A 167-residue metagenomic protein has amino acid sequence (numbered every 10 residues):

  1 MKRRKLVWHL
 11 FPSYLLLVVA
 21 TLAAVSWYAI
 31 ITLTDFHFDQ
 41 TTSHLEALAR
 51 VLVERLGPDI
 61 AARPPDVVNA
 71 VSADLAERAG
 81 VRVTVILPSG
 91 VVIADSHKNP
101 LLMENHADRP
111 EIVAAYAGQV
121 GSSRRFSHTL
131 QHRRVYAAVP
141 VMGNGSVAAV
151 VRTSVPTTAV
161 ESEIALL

Functional and structural regions predicted by a protein language model:
K2-V92, H97-H106, Y116-A117, T158 (+1 more regions): Juxtamembrane segments flanking the first transmembrane helix of membrane-anchored signal-transduction proteins
T42-L45, L130, T153: Generic alpha-helical segment signature
A73, L101-V150: Membrane-proximal, non-catalytic sensory/regulatory domains of signal-transducing membrane proteins
M142, R152-L167: Helix-start (N-cap) segments at beta->loop->alpha junctions that couple sensory/regulatory domains to adjoining helices
